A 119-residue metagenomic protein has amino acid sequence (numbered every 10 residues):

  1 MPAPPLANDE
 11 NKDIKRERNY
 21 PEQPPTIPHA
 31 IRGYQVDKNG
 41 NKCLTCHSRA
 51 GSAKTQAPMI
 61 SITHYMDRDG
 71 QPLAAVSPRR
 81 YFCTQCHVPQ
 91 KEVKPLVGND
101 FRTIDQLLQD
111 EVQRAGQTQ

Functional and structural regions predicted by a protein language model:
L6-Q119: Sequence context surrounding c-type heme c attachment/ligation sites in exported
